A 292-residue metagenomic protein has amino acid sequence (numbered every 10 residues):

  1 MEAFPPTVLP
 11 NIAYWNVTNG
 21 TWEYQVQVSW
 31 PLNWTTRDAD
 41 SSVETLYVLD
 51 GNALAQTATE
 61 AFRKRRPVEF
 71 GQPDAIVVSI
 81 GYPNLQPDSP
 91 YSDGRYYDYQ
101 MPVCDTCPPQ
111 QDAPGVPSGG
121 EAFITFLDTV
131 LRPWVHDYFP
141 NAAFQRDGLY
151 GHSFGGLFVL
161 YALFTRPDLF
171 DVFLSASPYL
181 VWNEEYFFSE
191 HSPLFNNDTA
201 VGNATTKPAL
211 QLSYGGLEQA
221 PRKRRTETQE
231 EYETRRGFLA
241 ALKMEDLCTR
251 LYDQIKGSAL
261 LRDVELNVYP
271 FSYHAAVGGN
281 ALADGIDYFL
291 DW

Functional and structural regions predicted by a protein language model:
M1-W292: Non-catalytic cap/lid and distal C-terminal segments of serine-dependent acyl enzymes
